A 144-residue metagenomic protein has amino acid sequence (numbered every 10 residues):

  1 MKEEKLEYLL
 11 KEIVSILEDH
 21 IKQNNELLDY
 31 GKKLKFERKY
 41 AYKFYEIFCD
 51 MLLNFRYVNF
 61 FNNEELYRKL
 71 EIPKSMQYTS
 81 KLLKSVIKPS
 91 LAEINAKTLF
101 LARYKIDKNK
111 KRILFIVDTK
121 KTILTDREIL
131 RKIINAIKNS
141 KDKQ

Functional and structural regions predicted by a protein language model:
M1-Q144: Charged, alpha-helix-forming regions
